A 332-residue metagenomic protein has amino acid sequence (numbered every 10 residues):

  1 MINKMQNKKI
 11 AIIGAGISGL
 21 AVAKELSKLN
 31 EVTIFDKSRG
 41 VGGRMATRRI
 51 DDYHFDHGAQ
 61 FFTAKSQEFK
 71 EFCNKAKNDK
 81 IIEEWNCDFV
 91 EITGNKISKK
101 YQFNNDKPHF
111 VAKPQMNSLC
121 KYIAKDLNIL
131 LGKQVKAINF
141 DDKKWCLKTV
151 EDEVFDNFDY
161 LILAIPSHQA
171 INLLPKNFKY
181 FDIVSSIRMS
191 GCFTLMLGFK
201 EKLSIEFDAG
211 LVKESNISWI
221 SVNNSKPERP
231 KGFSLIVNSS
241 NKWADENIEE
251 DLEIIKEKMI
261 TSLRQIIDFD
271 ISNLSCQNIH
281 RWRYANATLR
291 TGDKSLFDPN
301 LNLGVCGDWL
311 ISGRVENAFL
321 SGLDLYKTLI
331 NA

Functional and structural regions predicted by a protein language model:
K8-I34, Y326, I330: N-terminal Rossmann-like FAD-binding beta1-loop-alpha1 element of flavoenzymes
E25-I50: Glycine-rich FAD pyrophosphate-binding loop
G42, V154, F158-F207, F269-S272: Central helical "cap/lid" subdomain
T47-V90: N-terminal FAD cofactor-binding segment of flavoenzymes
F61-K65, I97-Y122, E249-I255: Short beta-strand to alpha-helix junction loop
L131-W145: A conserved short coil-to-beta-strand element within the FAD-binding core of flavoproteins
M196-N247, I254, K258, S262-I267: Active-site substrate-recognition segment that forms the wall of the catalytic cavity or substrate channel
E257, R264-L301: Flavin (FAD/FMN) cofactor-binding core of flavoprotein oxidoreductases
